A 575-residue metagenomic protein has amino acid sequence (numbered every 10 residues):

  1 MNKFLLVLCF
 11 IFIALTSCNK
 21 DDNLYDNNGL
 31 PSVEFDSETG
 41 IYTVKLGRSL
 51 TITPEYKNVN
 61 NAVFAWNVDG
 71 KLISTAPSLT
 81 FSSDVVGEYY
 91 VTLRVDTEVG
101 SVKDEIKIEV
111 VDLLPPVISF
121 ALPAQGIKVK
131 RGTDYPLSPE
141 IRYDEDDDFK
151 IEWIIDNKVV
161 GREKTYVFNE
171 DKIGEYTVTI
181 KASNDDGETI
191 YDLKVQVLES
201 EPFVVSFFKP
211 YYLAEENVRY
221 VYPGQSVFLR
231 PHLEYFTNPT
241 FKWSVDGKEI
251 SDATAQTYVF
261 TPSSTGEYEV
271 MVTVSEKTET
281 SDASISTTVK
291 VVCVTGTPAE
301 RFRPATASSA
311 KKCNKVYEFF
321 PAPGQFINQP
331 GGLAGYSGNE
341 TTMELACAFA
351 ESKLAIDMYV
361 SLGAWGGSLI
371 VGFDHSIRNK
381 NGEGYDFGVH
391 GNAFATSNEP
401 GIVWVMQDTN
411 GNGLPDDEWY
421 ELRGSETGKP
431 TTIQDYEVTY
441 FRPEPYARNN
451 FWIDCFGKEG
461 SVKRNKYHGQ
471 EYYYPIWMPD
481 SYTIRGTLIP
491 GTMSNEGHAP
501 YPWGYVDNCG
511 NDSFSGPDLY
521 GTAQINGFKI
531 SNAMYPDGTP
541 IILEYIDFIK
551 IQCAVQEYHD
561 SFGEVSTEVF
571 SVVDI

Functional and structural regions predicted by a protein language model:
M1-L46, E98-S119, D186-K194, E199: Bacterial Sec-dependent N-terminal signal peptides
G47-Y56, G132-R142, Y220-L233: A short beta-strand segment in extracellular, disulfide-stabilized domains
N58-A65, E145-E152, Y235-K242: Solvent-exposed loop segments of extracellular immunoglobulin-like
A65-S82, E152-N169, S244-F260: Surface-exposed, flexible coil segments in extracellular/virion-facing regions
V95, A182, V274-E276: Conserved structural position at the C-terminal beta-strand of extracellular beta-sandwich adhesion modules
V110-V117, V197-V204, V292-R303: Extracellular interdomain linker/stem segments of modular secreted and single-pass surface proteins
F228, V292-E399, R423-I575: A domain-level signal for the mature, folded cores of soluble proteins
T409-E418, D512: Acidic, glycine-anchored loop motifs typical of Ca2+
